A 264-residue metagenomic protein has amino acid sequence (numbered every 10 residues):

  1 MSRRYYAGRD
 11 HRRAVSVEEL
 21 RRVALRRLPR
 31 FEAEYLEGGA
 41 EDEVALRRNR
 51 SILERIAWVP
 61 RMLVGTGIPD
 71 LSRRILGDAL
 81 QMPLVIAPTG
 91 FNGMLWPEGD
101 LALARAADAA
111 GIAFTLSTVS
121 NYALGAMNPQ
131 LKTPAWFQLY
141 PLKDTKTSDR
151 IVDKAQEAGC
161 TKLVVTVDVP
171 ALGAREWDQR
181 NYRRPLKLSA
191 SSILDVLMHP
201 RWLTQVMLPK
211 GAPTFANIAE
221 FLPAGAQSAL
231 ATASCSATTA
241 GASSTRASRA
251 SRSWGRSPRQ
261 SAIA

Functional and structural regions predicted by a protein language model:
M1-D78, L186-L230: An N-cap/entry alpha-helix motif that binds or orients negatively charged groups
L25, E41, S51-W58, K132 (+2 more regions): Generic secondary-structure signature for well-ordered alpha-helical cores
G38, N92-W96, L116-S117, Y140 (+1 more regions): Glycine- and other small-residue-rich loops at beta-strand/loop junctions that grip anionic moieties
Q81-L84, A110-I112, L131-A135, G159-T161 (+1 more regions): Short, well-ordered coil/turn segments that N-cap beta-strands
Q81-V119, L124: Glycine-rich active-site/cofactor-binding loop and its immediate structural neighborhood
L84-A87, I112-L116, A135-L139, L163 (+1 more regions): Hydrophobic faces of well-ordered beta-strands that scaffold small-molecule active sites in alpha/beta enzyme cores
F91, A104-R105, A126-Q130, K146-A264: Alpha/beta enzyme core
A109-Q130, P134-S148: A gly/proline- and charged-residue-enriched helix-loop-helix capping module
